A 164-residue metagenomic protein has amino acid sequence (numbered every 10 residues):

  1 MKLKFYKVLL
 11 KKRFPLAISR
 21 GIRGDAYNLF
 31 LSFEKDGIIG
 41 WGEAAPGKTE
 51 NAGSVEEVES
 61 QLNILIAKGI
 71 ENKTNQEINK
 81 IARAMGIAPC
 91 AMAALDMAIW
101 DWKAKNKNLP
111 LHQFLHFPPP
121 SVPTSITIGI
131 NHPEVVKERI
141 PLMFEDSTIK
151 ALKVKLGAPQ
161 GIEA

Functional and structural regions predicted by a protein language model:
M1-D25: Short, Gly/Pro- and small/polar-rich lid/capping loops
F5, F33-E34, I38-N106: Metal- or metallocofactor-binding catalytic centers and their adjacent structured scaffolds across diverse enzyme
V8-L9, I78-I81, F117-S121: A short alpha-helix capping/helix-coil boundary motif
R23, A88-D96, P133, K137: Glycine-rich anion/phosphate-binding loops
Y27-L29: Short beta-strand micro-motifs in enzyme catalytic cores
H112-A164: Metal-dependent enolase-superfamily TIM-barrel catalytic cores that perform enediolate-based chemistry
